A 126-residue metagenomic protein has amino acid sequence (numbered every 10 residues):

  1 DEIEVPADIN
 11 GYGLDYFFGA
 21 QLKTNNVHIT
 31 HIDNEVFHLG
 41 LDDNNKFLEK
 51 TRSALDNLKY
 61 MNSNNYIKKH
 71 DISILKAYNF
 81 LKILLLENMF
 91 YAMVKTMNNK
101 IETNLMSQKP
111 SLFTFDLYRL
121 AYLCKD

Functional and structural regions predicted by a protein language model:
D1-E4: Conserved nucleotide-sugar donor-binding and metal-coordinating catalytic region shared by glycosyltransferases
P6, Y16, N45-R52, T114: Non-membrane alpha-helical structural segments and their capping/turn regions in soluble enzymes
D8-I9, Y66: Short helix-to-loop capping/linker segments positioned immediately adjacent to catalytic or ligand/cofactor-binding
I9-A20: Acidic donor-binding loop at a coil-to-helix junction in glycosyltransferase catalytic cores that engages
Q21, N25, L123-D126: Active-site catalytic microenvironments for nucleophilic, acid-base chemistry
L22-H28, F90-M93: Short, compositionally biased low-complexity segments
N25-N65: Active-site donor/metal-binding and catalytic loop motifs of nucleotide-sugar-dependent glycosylation enzymes
S53-N57, H70-D126: Non-catalytic, C-terminal membrane-associated alpha-helical segments of glycosyltransferases
